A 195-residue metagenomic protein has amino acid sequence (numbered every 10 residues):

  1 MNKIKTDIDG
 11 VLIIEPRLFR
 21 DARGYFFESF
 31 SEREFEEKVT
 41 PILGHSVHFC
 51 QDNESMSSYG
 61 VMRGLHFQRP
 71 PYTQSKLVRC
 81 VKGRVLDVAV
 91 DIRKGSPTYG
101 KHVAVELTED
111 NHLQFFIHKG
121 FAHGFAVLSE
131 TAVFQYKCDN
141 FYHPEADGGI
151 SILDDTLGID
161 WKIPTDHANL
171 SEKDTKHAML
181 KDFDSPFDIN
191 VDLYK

Functional and structural regions predicted by a protein language model:
M1-D110, T131, C138-K195: Non-catalytic, conserved peripheral segments adjacent to functional cores
L107-T131: Conserved metal-binding segment of the jelly-roll/cupin
